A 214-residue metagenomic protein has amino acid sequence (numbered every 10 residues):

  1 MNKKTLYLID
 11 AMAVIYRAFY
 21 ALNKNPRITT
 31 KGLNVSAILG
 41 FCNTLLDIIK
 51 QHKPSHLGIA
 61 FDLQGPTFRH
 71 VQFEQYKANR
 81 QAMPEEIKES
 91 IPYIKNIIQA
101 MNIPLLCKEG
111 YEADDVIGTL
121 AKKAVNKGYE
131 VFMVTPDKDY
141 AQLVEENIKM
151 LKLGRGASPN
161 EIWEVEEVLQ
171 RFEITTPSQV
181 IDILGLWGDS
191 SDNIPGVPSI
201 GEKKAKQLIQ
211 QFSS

Functional and structural regions predicted by a protein language model:
M1-D62, F68-Q72: Non-catalytic, usually N-terminal nucleic-acid engagement modules in DNA/RNA processing proteins
N2-K3, K24-I28, A78-S214: Extended two-metal-dependent nuclease catalytic cores across DNA- and RNA-processing enzymes
A11, F61-L63, E109, T135-P136: Glycine-rich, histidine-containing beta strand-loop boundary motifs that form or position
Q75: Active-site phosphate-binding/coordination module
